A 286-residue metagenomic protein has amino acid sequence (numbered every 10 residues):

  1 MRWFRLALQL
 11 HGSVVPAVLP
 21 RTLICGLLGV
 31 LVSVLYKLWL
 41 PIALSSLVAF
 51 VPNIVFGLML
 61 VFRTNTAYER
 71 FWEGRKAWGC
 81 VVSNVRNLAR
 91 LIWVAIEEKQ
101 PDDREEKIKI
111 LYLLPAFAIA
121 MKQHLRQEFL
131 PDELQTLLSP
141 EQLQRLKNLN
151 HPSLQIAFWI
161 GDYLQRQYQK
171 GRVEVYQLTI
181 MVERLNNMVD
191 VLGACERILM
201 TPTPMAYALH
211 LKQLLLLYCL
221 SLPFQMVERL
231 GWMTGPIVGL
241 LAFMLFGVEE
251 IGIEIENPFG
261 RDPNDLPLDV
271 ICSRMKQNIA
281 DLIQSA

Functional and structural regions predicted by a protein language model:
M1-G79, E98, R229-W232, N278-A286: N-terminal juxtamembrane/topogenic regions of multi-pass membrane proteins
W3-P16, Y176-Q177, E183, V189-Q213 (+2 more regions): Membrane-interface, cytosolic juxtamembrane amphipathic helix immediately N-terminal to a transmembrane helix, enriched
L28-A43, L215-L245, E249: Juxtamembrane "helix exit" motif at the C-terminal ends of alpha-helical transmembrane segments in multi-pass membrane
A67-F71, C80, L91, A95 (+1 more regions): Membrane-spanning helices that line or support transport/gating and their immediate boundary helices in channels
F71-L88, R184-L192, D262-D265, L282-S285: Intracellular alpha-helical coupling/juxtamembrane segments of multi-pass membrane proteins
L91-M205: Structured inter-helical modules in multipass membrane proteins
Y207, L222-Q225, F259, P263: Long amphipathic all-alpha helical oligomerization modules
A242, F246, I251-A286: Cytosolic/matrix-facing juxtamembrane and C-terminal tails of multi-pass cellular membrane proteins
